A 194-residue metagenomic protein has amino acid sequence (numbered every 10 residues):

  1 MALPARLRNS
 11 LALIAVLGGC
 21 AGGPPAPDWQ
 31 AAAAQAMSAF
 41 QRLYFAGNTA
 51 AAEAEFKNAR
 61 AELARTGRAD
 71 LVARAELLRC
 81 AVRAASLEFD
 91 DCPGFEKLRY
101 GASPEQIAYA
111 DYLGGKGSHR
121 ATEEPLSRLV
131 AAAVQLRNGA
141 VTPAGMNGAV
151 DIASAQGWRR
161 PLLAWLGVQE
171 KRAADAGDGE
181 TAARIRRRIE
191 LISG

Functional and structural regions predicted by a protein language model:
L17-G19: C-terminal motif of bacterial Sec signal peptides marking the signal peptidase cleavage site
A21-P24: Bacterial signal peptide processing site
A32, V72, E124, T142 (+2 more regions): Residues that mark the junctions of alpha-helical repeat units in TPR/alpha-solenoid scaffolds
M37, Y44-G47, A51, A64 (+4 more regions): Hydrophobic/aromatic side-chain positions at a characteristic register within alpha-helices of tetratricopeptide repeats
A46-K57, L87-E88, N138-G148: Helix-turn-helix repeat elements of alpha-solenoid scaffolds
A59-D90, A155-P161, S193: Short, charge-rich amphipathic alpha-helical segments embedded in non-transmembrane helical bundles/solenoids
E88-R99, S118-A121, V141-S154, G179-L191: Alpha-helical repeat scaffolds
S103-W158: Extended amphipathic alpha-helical interaction segments
